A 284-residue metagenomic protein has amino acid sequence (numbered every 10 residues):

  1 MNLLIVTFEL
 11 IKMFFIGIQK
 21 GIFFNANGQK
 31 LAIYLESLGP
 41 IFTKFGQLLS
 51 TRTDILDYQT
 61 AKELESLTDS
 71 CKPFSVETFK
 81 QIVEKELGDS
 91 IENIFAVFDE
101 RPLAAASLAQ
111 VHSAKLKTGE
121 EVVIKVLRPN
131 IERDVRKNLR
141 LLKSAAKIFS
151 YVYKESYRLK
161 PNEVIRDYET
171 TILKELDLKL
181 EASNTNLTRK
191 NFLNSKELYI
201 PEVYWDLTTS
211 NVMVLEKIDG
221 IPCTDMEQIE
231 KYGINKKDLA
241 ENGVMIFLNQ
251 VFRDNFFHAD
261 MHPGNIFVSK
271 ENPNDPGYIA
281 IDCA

Functional and structural regions predicted by a protein language model:
M1-Q250, N255, F267-A284: Broad phosphate/nucleotide-binding scaffolds in NTP-utilizing and phosphate-metabolizing enzymes
D260-H262: Conserved catalytic-loop position in the HRD/HxD motif
